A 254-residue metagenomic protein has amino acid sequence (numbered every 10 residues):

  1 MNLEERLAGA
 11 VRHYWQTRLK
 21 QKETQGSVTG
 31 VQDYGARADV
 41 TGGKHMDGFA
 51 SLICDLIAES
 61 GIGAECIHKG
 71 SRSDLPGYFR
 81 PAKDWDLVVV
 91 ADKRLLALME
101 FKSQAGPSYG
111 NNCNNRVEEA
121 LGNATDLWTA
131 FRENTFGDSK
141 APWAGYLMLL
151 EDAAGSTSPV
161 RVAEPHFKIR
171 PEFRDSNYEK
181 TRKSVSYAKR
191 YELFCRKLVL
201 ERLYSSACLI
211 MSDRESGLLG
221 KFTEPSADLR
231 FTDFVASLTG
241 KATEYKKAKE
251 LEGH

Functional and structural regions predicted by a protein language model:
M1-K69, L75, H254: Interdomain/boundary linker segments immediately adjacent to catalytic/signaling cores
M1-Q25, T29, D175-H254: Charged, low-complexity C-terminal accessory regions
V28-A50, A97, K140-P159: Short N-terminal secondary-structure initiator segments
S71-L87: Charged, often glycine-rich, active-site loop that binds/positions anionic groups
D74, K102-N115: Short helix/strand-bridging catalytic loops that position acidic/His residues to coordinate divalent metals and engage
P81, V88-L98: Active-site beta-strand-loop-beta-strand hairpin of nuclease catalytic cores that positions key catalytic residues
L95-G106, G145: Glycine-rich, often proline-containing surface loops adjacent to acidic residues and nearby aromatics that form
G110-S216, G220, E224: Acidic, metal/cofactor-coordinating or nucleic-acid-engaging core segments within structured domains
